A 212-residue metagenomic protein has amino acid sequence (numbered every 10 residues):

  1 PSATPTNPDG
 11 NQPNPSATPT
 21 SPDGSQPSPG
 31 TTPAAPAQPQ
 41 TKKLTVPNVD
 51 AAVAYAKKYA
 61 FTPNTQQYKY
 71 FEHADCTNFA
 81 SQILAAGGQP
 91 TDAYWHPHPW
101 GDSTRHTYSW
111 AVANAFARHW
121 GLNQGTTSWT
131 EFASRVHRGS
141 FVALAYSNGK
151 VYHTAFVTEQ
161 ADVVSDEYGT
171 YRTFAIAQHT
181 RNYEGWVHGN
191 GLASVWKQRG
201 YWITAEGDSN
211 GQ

Functional and structural regions predicted by a protein language model:
P1-Y70, A86, E167, A193-Q212: Intrinsically disordered, low-complexity, Pro/Ser/Thr/Asn/Gly/Ala-rich spacer/linker segments adjacent to signal
T41, T45-N48, V112-N114, F132 (+1 more regions): General structural signal for secondary-structure boundaries
A51-F132: Secreted/periplasmic proteins that engage bacterial cell-wall peptidoglycan
F61, A85, S147, Q160 (+1 more regions): Residue-level marker of positions within ordered structural domains that often coincide with functionally constrained
G101-R172: ...with weaker cross-activation on analogous glycine-rich loops/strands in unrelated enzymes
H153, E159-Q212: Active-site signature of cysteine proteases
